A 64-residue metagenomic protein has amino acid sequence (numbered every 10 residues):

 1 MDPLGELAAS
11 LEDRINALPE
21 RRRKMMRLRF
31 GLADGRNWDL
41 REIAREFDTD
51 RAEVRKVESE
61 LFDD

Functional and structural regions predicted by a protein language model:
M1-D64: Transcription-machinery-associated regions
